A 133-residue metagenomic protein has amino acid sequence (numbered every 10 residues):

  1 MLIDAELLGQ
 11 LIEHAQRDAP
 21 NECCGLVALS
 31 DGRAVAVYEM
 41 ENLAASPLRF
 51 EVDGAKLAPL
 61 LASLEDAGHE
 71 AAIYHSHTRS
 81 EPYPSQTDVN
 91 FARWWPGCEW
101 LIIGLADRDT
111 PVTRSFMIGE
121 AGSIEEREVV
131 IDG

Functional and structural regions predicted by a protein language model:
M1-E70, R79-G133: Conserved beta-strand-loop surface patch within small alpha/beta domains used for substrate/adaptor or ligand engagement
S76: Metallo-beta-lactamase
